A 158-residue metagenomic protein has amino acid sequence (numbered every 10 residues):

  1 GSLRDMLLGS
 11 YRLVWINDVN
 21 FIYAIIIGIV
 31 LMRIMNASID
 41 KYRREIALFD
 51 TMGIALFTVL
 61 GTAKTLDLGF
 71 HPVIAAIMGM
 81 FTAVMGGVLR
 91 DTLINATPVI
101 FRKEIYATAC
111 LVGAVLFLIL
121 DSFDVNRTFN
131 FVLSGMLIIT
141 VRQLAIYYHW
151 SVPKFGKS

Functional and structural regions predicted by a protein language model:
S2-L8, I77, F81, M85-I94 (+1 more regions): Short, structured motif recognition centered on aromatic/hydrophobic residues
D5, V59-F70, V112-R127: Hydrophobic alpha-helical transmembrane segments in multi-pass integral membrane proteins
D5-M6, V30-R43, V88-P98, Q143-K154: C-terminal ends of transmembrane helices
S10-W15, A37-R44, L66-F70, A96-I100 (+1 more regions): Membrane-interface helix caps and helix-loop-helix hairpins in membrane proteins
L13-I27, H71-A83: Structural signature of hydrophobic alpha-helical transmembrane segments
D18-Y23, R43-I54, M78, I100-A109 (+1 more regions): Cytoplasmic-side transmembrane-helix entry/capping segments in multi-pass membrane proteins
A24, F49-A63, I105-L118, I139: Small-residue-rich segments of transmembrane alpha-helices in multi-pass membrane proteins, especially helix faces
F131-L144: Small-residue-rich transmembrane alpha-helices that serve as helix-helix interface/gating elements in multipass
